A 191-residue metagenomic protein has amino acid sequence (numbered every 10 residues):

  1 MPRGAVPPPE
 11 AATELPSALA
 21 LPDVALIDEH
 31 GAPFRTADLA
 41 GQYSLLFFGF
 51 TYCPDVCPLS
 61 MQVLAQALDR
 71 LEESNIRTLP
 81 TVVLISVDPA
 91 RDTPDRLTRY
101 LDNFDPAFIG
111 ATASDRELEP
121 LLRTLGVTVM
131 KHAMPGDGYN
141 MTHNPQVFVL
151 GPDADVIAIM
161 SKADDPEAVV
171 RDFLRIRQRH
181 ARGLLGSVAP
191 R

Functional and structural regions predicted by a protein language model:
M1-D23, I27, I176-R179, A189-R191: N-terminal targeting signals for export/organelle localization
L21-P22, Y43-S44, N144-P145: Short loop/turn microsegments at loop-to-beta-strand junctions
F34-R35, I157: Generic structural signal for well-ordered beta-strand positions
T36-S60, L64: Short active-site neighborhood of thiol/selenol oxidoreductases, capturing the structured segment around
Q42-Y43, S60-L84: Conserved helix-turn-beta segment immediately C-terminal to the redox Cys motif in thioredoxin-like folds
R77-D92, A107-R116: Thiol-based oxidoreductase modules, predominantly thioredoxin-like and allied folds used for disulfide exchange
T98-N144: Short, internal strand/loop/helix patches that form the active-site neighborhood or redox-interaction surface
P135-R191: Thiol-/selenol-based redox modules, centered on thioredoxin-like and closely related oxidoreductase domains
